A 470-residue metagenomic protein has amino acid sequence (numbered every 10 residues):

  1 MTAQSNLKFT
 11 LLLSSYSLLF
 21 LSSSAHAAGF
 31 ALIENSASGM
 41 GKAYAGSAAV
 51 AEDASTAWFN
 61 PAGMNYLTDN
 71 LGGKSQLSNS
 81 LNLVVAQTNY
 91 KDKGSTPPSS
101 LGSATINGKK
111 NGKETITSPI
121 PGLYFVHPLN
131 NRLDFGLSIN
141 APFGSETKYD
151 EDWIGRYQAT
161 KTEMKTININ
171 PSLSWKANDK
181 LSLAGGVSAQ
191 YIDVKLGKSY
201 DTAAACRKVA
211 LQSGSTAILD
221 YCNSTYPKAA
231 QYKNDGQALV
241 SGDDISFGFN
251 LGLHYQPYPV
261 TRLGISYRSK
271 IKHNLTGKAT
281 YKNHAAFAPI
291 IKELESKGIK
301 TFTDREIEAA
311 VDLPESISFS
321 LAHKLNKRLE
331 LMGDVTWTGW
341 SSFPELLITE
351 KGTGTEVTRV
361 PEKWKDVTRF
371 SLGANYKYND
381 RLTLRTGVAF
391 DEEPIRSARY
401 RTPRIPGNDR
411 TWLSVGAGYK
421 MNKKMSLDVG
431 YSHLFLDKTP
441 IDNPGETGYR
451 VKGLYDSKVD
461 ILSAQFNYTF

Functional and structural regions predicted by a protein language model:
T2-L12: Bacterial N-terminal signal peptides that target proteins for export
T10-S22: Bacterial N-terminal signal peptides
S23-A27: Sec/Tat signal peptide C-region and signal peptidase I cleavage site
A28-G39, A43, S47, Y90 (+2 more regions): Outer-membrane beta-barrel porins/channels
Y44-D53, G108-K113: Asp/Glu-centered strand-loop micro-motifs enriched in Gly/Pro and often flanked by an aromatic residue
A45-S47, Q76-V85: Short strand-turn segments of transmembrane beta-barrel domains in outer membranes, especially the first one or two
S47-E52, A57-L71, F125-N131, G144: Outer-membrane beta-barrel pore proteins
L81-A104, K110-G112: Mid-chain, structured segments of secreted extracytoplasmic proteins
